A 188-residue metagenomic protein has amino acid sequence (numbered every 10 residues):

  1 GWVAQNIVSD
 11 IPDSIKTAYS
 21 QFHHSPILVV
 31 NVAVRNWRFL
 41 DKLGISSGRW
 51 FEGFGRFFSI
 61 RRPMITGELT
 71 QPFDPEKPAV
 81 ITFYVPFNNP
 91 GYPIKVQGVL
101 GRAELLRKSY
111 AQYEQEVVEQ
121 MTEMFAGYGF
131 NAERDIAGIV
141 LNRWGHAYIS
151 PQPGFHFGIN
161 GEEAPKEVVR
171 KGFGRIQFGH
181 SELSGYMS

Functional and structural regions predicted by a protein language model:
G1-D13, V32: Flavin (primarily FAD) binding-site architecture
S14-S20: A cross-kingdom feature strongest in bacterial/archaeal respiratory oxidoreductases
Q21, I27, A33-R35, F39-S188: Conserved flavin/dinucleotide-binding core of flavoenzymes
